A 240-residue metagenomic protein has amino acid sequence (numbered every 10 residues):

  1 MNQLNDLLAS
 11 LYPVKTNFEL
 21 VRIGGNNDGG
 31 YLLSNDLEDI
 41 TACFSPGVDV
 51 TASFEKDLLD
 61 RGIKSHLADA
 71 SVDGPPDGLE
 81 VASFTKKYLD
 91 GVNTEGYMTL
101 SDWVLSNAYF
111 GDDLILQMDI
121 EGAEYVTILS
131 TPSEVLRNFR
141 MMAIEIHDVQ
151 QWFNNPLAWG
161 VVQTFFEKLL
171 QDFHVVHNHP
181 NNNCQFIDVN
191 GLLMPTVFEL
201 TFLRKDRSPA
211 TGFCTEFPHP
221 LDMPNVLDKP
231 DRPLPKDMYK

Functional and structural regions predicted by a protein language model:
M1-K240: Phosphate/nucleotide-binding beta-alpha loop and adjacent structural elements of enzyme active sites
